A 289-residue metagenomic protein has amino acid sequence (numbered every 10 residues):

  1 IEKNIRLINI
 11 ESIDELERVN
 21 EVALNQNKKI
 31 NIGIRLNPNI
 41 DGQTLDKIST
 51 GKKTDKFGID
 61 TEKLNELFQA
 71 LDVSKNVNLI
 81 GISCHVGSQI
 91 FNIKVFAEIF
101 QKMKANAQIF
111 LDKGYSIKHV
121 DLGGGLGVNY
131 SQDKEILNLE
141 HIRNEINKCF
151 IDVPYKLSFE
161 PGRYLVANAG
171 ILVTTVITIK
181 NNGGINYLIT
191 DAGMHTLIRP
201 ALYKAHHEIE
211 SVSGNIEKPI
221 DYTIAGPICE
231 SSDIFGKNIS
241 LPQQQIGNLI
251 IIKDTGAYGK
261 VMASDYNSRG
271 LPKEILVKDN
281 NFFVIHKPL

Functional and structural regions predicted by a protein language model:
I1-E2, V19-V22, G42-S49, I93-V95 (+4 more regions): Short acidic, glycine/serine/threonine-rich loops at helix termini
I1-H119: Active-site-proximal beta-alpha core segment in soluble small-molecule metabolic enzymes
D14, I59-E62, E66, K94 (+11 more regions): Conserved active-site and cofactor/substrate-binding residues in soluble primary-metabolism enzymes
V19, I34, I82, L122 (+3 more regions): Conserved, mostly hydrophobic/aromatic
E66-S74, H141-V153: Structural alpha-helical segments in enzyme catalytic/regulatory domains
V86-G87, V120-G127, P161-R163: Glycine-rich beta-strand-to-loop/alpha-helix junction loops that act as flexible
N92-E98, N129-I142, A167-T178, K237-S240: Short glycine/threonine-rich loop-to-helix capping motif typified by GTGT followed within a few residues by an Asp-Pro
E145, P154-L289: Charged (often Lys/Glu-rich) extended helix/loop segments that serve as interaction or gating elements
